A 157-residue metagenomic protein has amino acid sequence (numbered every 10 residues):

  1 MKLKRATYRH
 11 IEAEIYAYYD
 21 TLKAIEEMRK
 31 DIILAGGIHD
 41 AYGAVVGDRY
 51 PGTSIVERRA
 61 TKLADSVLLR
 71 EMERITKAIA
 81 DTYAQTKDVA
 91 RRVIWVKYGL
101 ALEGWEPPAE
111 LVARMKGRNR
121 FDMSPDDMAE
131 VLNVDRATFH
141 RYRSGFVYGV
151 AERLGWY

Functional and structural regions predicted by a protein language model:
M1-Q85, E152-W156: N-terminal interaction/assembly modules
V93-I94: A short pre-motif secondary-structure segment
K97-A101, R118: Short helix-to-turn junction characteristic of helix-turn-helix DNA-binding domains, especially the helix
A101-V112: Internal, charge-rich low-complexity segments
L111-R114, S124-N133: Short alpha-helical "recognition helix" segments of helix-turn-helix
F121: Flexible coil/turn residues that form the inter-helical turn or adjacent wing/linker of helix-turn-helix
D135, F139-R153, Y157: DNA major-groove recognition helices of helix-turn-helix
